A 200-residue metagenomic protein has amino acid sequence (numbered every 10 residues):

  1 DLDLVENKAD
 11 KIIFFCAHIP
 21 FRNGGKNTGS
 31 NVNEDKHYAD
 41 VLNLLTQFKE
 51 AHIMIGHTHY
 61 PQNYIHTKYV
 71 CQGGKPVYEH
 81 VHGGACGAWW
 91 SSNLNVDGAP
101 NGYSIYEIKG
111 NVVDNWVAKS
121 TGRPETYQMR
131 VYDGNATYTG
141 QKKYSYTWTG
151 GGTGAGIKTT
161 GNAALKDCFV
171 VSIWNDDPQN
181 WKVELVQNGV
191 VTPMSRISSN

Functional and structural regions predicted by a protein language model:
D1-Y78, N175: His/acidic metal-ligating clusters that form di-metal
G73-V190: Binuclear metal-dependent phosphoesterase catalytic core
V190-N200: Solvent-exposed serine/threonine-rich low-complexity stretches and specific carbohydrate-binding patches
